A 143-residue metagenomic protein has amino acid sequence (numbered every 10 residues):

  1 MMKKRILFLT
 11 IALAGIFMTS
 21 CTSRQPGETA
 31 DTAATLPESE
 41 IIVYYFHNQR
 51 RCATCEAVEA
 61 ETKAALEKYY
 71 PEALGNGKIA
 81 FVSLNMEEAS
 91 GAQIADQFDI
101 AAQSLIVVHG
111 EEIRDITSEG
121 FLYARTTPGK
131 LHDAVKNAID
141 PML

Functional and structural regions predicted by a protein language model:
M2-L9: Bacterial N-terminal signal peptides that target proteins for export
F17-S20: C-terminal motif of bacterial Sec signal peptides marking the signal peptidase cleavage site
T22-R24: Bacterial signal peptide processing site
L36-K68: Local sequence-structure signature of Cys/Sec-based thiol-disulfide redox active-site neighborhoods
E59, K63, E67, A92 (+1 more regions): Extracytoplasmic/secreted envelope proteins and their assembly/folding machinery, especially bacterial periplasmic
L74-A89: Thiol-based oxidoreductase modules, predominantly thioredoxin-like and allied folds used for disulfide exchange
A95-H109: Structural micro-motif
V107-L143: Non-catalytic, surface beta->alpha helical segment in thiol-disulfide oxidoreductase systems
